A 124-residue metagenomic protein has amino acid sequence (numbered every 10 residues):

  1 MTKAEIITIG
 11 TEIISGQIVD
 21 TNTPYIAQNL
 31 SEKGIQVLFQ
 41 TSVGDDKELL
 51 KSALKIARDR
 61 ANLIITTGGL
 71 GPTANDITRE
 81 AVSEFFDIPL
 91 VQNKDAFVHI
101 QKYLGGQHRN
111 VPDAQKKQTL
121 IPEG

Functional and structural regions predicted by a protein language model:
M1-Q40: Glycine-rich phosphate/diphosphate-binding loop of Rossmann-like nucleotide-binding domains
T11-E12, G69-P72: Short glycine-rich anion-binding loops that position phosphate/pyrophosphate groups of nucleotides and phosphorylated
Q17-T21, S52, I77: Generic recognition of short, well-ordered alpha-helical segments
F39-L49: Short beta->alpha junction loops
L49, I77-G124: Proline/glycine-rich low-complexity loops and linkers
N62: Conserved acidic residues
